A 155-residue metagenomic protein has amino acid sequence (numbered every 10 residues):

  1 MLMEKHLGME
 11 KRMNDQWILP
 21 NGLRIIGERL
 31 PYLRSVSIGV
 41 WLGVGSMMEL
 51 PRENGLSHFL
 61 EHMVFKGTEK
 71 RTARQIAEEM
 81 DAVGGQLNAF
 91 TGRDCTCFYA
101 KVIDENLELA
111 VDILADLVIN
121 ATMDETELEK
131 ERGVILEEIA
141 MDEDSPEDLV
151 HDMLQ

Functional and structural regions predicted by a protein language model:
M1-I76, V102: His/Glu-rich zincin catalytic helix
L2-L7, L42, E69, I76-Q155: Acidic/histidine-enriched segments that form metal/cofactor-coordinating and catalytic pocket/exosite environments
